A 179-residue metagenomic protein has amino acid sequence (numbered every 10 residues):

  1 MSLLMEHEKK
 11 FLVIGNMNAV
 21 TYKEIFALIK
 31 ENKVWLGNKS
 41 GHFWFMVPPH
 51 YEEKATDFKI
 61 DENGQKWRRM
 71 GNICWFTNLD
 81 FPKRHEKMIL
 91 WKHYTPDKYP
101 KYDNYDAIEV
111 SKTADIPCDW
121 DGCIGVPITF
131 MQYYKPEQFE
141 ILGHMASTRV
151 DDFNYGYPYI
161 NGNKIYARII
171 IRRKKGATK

Functional and structural regions predicted by a protein language model:
M1-K179: Class I S-adenosyl-L-methionine-dependent methyltransferase catalytic core
